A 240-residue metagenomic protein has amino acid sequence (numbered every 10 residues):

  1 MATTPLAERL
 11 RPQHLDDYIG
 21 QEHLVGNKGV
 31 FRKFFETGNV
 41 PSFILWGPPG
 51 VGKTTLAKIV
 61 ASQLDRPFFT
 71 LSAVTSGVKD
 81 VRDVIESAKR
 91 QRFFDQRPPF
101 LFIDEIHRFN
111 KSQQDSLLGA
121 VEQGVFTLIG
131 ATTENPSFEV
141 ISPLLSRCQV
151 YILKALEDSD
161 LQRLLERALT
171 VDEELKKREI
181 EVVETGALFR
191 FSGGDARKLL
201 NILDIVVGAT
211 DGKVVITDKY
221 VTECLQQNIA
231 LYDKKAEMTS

Functional and structural regions predicted by a protein language model:
M1-T37: A short, basic N-terminal segment
A2-T4, K33-S72, E86-K89, L118-Q123: Walker A/P-loop
L24-K28, F68-F100, K111: Short glycine-rich substrate-engagement loop in P-loop NTPases that contacts/grips substrate
S72-V74, Q149-Q162: Conserved AAA+ ATPase "SRH/arginine-finger" region at the nucleotide-binding site
L118-G119, N135-Q149, E166: Short regulatory helix/loop adjacent to the ATP-binding pocket of P-loop NTPases
R147, D160-K176, I205-G208: Conserved AAA+ ATPase "sensor/coupling" helix adjacent to the nucleotide-binding pocket
G186-F191, R197-D211, E223: C-terminal helical "lid" of AAA+/P-loop NTPase domains
T217-S240: C-terminal engagement/docking regions of AAA+ P-loop ATPases
